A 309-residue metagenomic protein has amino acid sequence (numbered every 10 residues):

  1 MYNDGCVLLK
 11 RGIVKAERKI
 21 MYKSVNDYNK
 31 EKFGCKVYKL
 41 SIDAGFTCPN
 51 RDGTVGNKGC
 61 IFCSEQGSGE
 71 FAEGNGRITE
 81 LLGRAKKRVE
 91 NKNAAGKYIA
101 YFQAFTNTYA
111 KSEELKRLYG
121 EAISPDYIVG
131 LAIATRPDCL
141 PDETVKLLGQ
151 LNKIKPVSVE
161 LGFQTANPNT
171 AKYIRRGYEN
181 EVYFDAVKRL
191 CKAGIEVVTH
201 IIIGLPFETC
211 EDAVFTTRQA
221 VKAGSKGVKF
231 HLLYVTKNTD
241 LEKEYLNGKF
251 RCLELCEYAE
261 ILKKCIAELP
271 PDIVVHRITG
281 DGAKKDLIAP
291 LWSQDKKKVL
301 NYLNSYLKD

Functional and structural regions predicted by a protein language model:
C6-D27, F33-Y38, V221, G227 (+1 more regions): Auxiliary Fe-S-binding modules of radical SAM enzymes
C6-I99: N-terminal [4Fe-4S]-dependent radical SAM core
Y38-I42, Y98-A100, L131-I133, V157-L161 (+3 more regions): Hydrophobic faces of well-ordered beta-strands that scaffold small-molecule active sites in alpha/beta enzyme cores
Q66-A85, V89-S112, Y127-L140, P156-Y183 (+1 more regions): Core AdoMet radical
E90, Y119-D126, L148-P156, K188-K192: Acidic (Asp/Glu)-rich catalytic clusters
S112-G120, P141-Q150, I174, A213: Distinct, well-ordered alpha-helical segments
P168, L190-E211, L232-K237, E244-C252 (+1 more regions): Conserved strand-turn element in the central/C-terminal portion of the radical SAM core barrel that lines
P206-K222: Catalytic cores of alpha/beta
